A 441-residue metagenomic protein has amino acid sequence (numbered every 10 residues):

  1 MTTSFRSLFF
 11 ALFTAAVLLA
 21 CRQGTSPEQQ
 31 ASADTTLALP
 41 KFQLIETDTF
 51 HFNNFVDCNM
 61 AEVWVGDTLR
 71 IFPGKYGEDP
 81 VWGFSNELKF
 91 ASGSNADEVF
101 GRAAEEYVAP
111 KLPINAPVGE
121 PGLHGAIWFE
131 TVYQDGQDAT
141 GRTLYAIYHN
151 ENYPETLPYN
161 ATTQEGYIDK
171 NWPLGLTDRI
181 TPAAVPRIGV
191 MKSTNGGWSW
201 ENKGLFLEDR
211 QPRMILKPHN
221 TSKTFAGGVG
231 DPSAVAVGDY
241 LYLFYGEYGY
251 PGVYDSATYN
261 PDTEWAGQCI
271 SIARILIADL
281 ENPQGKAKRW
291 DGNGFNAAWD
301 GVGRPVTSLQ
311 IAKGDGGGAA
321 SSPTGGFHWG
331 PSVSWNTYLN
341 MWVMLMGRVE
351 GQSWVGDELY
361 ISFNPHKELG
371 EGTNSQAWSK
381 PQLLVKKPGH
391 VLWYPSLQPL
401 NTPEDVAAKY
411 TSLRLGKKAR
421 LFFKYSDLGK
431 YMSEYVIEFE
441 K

Functional and structural regions predicted by a protein language model:
M1-F9: Bacterial N-terminal signal peptides that target proteins for export
S4, D231, Y259-P261, A320 (+1 more regions): Generic recognition of flexible, low-complexity loop/linker segments
L18-A20: C-terminal motif of bacterial Sec signal peptides marking the signal peptidase cleavage site
P27-A126, Y133-N220, V237-G325, N336-H390 (+2 more regions): Beta-rich carbohydrate-recognition and catalytic domains
D57-A61, F129-T131, D231-S233, G330-S332 (+1 more regions): Conserved beta-strand position repeated once per blade in WD40 beta-propeller domains
T224-P232, T324-G330: A Trp-anchored, charged/polar loop motif used as the substrate-binding/catalytic surface of acyl/ester-handling
Q398-K409: A short, acidic, amphipathic alpha-helical segment used as a generic capping/interface helix at domain edges
